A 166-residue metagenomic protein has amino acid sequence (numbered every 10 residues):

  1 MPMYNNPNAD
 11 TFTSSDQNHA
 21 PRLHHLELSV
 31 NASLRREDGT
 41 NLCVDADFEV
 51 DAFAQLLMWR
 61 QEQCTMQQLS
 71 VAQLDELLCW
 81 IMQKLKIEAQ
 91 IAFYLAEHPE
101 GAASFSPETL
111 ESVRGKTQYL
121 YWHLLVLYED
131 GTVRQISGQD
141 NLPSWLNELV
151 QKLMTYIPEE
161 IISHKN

Functional and structural regions predicted by a protein language model:
P2-N166: Function-determining sites in protein domains
